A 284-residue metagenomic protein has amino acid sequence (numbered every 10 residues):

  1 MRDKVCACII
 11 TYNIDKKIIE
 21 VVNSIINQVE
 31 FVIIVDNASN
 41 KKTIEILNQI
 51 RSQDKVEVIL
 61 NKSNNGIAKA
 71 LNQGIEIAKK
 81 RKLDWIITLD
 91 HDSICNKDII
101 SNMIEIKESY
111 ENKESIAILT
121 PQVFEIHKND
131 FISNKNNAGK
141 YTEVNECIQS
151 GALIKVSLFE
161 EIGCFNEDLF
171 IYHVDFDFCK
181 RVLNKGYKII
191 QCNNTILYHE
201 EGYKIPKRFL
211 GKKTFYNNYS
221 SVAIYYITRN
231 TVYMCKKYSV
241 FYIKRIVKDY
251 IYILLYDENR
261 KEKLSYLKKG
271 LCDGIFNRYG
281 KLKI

Functional and structural regions predicted by a protein language model:
I9-Q28: Short, well-formed alpha-helical segments that are part of the catalytic scaffolds of diverse glycosyltransferases
D36-E45, S63, S93-I94: A conserved acidic beta->alpha catalytic loop
N61-K80: Glycine-rich, basic loop-to-helix element that forms the pyrophosphate-binding segment of sugar-nucleotide handling
L83-I94: Short beta-strand-to-loop acidic/aromatic patch adjacent to the donor-nucleotide binding site
D98-I132: Conserved donor NDP-sugar-binding/catalytic core segment of glycosyltransferases
N137-I154: A recurrent flexible, glycine/aromatic-enriched loop bordering the glycosyltransferase active site that acts as
L158, I162-G163, D168-E201: A short, conserved alpha-helix in the catalytic core of glycosyltransferases
C235-I284: Non-catalytic, C-terminal membrane-associated alpha-helical segments of glycosyltransferases
